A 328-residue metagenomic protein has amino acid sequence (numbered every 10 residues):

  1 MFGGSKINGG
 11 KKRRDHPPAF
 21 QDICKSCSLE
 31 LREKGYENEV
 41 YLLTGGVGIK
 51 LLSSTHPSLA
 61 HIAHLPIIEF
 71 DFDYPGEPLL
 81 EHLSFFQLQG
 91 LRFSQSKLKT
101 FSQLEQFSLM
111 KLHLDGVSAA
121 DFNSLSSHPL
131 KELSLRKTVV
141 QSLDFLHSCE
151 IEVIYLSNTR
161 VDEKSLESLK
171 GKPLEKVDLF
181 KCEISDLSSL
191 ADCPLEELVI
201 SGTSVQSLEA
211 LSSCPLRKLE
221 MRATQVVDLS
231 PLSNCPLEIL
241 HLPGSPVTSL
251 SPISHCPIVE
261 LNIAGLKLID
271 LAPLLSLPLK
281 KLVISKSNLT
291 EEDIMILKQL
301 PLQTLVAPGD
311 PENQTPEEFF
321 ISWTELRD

Functional and structural regions predicted by a protein language model:
F2-N8, L59, F86: Short, aromatic- and cysteine-enriched interfacial helices/patches that mediate contacts at lipid membranes
G4, G9-E33: Pro/Ala/Gly-rich low-complexity, hydrophilic intrinsically disordered segments
E33-T44: Long amphipathic alpha-helical scaffold segments
L43-S58, P66-L80, F85-K99, S108-D121 (+8 more regions): Concave beta-strand-loop units of leucine-rich repeat
